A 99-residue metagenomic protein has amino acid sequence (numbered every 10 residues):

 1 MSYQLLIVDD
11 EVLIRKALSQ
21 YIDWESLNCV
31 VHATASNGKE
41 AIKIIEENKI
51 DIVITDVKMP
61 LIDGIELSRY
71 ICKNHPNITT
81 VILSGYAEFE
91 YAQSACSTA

Functional and structural regions predicted by a protein language model:
Y3-I14, L18-S19: Conserved acidic segment of CheY-like receiver
Q4-L6, A33, V81: A structural signal for isolated positions on well-ordered beta-strands in alpha/beta enzyme cores
V8-D9, A35, V53: Conserved sequence signature across two-component system core domains
A17-E25, I44: Alpha-helical interaction/dimerization surfaces of two-component signaling modules
S26-V31: A generic structural motif
H32-K39: Conserved Asp/Asn-Gly motif in the active-site loop of CheY-like receiver
I42-A99: CheY-like receiver
